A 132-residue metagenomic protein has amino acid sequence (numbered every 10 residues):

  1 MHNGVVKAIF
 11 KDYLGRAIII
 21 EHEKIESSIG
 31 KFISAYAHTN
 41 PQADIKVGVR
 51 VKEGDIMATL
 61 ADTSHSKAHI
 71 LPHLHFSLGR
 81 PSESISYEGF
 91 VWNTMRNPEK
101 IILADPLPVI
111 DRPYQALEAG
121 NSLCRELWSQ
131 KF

Functional and structural regions predicted by a protein language model:
M1-K7, I45-L60: Short, well-structured beta-strand-loop connectors
M1-P41, H73-H75: Zn2+-dependent peptidoglycan hydrolase active-site motif and core
H2, I18, A58, E88-W92: Generic, low-specificity signal for short hydrophobic/alpha-helical stretches with a mild N-terminal bias, encompassing
G4-V6, I25, L60-S64, W92-M95: Residue-level detector of functional hotspots within protein domains
I18-I20, K52-K67: Short hydrophobic beta/alpha edge segments that flank linear recognition/processing sites
S27, I33-Y36, G54, I85-F90: Alpha-helical context
K46-K52, D62, H69-F132: Acidic, glycine-rich catalytic/binding loops that coordinate metals and/or anionic ligands
